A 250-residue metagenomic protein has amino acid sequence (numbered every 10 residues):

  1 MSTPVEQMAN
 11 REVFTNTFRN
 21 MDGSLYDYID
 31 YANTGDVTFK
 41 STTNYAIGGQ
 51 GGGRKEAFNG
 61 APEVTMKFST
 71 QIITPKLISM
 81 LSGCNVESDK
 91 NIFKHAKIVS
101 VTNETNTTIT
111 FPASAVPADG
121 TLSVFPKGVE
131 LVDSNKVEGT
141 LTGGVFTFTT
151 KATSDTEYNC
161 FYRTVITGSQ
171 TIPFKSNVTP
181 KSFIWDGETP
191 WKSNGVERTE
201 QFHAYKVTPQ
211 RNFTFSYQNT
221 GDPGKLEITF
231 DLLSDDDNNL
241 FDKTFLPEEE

Functional and structural regions predicted by a protein language model:
M1-L81, E130-E138, A204-E227: Solvent-exposed edge beta-strands and adjacent loop segments that serve as assembly or binding interfaces
E56-G60, P112-A113, K151: Short, charge-rich binding segments
E63, T153-E157, P180-S182: Extracellular Ig-like/FN3 beta-sandwich strand-entry sites
T65-S69, N159, I184-D186, E227-D231: Beta-strand secondary-structure signal
T70-T74, T164-I166, G187-S193, K206-F213 (+1 more regions): Beta-strand elements of well-folded, non-transmembrane domains
P75-E138, R163-R198: Extended beta-strand solenoid/passenger and fiber regions
V124-V129, F148-S154, T199-E250: Mixed-charge, glycine-accented linear interaction segment located at domain edges/termini
S134-E157, R163-T167: A surface-exposed beta-strand-loop module
